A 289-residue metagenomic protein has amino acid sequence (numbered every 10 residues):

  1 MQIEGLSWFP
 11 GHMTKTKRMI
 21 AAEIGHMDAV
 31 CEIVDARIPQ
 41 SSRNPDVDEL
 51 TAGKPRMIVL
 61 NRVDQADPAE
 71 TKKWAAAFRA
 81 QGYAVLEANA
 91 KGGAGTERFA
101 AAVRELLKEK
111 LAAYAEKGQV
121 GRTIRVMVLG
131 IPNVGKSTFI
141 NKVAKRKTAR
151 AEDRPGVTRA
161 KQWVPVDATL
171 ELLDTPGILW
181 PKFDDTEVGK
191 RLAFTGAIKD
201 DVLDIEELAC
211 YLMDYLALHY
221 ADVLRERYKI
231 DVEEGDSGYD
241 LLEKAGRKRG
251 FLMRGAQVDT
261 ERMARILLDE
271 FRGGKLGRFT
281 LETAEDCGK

Functional and structural regions predicted by a protein language model:
M1-A29, R37-D46, L50-R56, V63 (+3 more regions): Helix-rich effector regions associated with P-loop NTPase G domains
E32, I58-L60, V128: Structural beta-sheet core signal
D64-L129, T148, G250-L252, V258: Canonical P-loop GTPase G-domain recognition
A90, I140, L170-L173: Conserved active-site beta-strand-loop modules that form the wall/rim of enzyme catalytic pockets and either contain
R98, A102, T138, Y211 (+1 more regions): Alpha-helical scaffold segments in soluble metabolic enzymes
K110-Y114, N141, K147-D153, H219-L224: Short, structured loop/turn "capping" segments at alpha-beta junctions
R125-K145, A149, T175: Glycine-rich phosphate-binding P-loop
